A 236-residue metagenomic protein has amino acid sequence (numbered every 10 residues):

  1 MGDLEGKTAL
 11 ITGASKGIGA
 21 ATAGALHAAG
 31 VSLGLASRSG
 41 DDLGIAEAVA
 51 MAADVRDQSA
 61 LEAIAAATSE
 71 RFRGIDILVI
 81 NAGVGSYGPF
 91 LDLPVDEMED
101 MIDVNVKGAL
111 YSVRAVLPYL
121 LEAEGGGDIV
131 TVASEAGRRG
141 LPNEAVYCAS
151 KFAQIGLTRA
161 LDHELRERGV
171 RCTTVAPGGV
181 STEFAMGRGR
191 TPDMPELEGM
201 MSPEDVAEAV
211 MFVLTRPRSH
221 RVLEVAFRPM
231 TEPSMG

Functional and structural regions predicted by a protein language model:
S15-K16: Conserved glycine-rich cofactor-binding loop
A29-G44: Conserved glycine-rich Rossmann-like NAD(P)H-binding loop of the short-chain dehydrogenase/reductase
P89-F90, E97-I102: Substrate-binding pocket helix/loop in short-chain dehydrogenase/reductase
V113, S150: Active-site helix of classical SDR
P118, H163-E167: Alpha-helical segment proximal to the catalytic Tyr-Lys
S134: Residue(s) in the substrate-gating loop at a strand-loop-helix junction that position the organic substrate next
V170, T174-V175, M194-M235: C-terminal helical subdomain
